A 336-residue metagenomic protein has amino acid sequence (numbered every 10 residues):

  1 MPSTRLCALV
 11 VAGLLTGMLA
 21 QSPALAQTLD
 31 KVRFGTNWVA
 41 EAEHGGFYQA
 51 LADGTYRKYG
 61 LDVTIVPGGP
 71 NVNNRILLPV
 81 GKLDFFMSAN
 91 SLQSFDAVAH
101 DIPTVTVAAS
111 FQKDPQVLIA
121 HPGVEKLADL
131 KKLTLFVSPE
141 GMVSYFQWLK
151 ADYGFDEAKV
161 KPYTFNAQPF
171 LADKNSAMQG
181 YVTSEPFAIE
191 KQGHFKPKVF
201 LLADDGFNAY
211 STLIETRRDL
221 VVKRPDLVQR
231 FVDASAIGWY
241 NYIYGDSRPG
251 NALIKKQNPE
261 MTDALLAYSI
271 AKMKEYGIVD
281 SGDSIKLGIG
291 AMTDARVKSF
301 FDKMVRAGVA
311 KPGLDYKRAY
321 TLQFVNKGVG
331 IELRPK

Functional and structural regions predicted by a protein language model:
M1-T4: N-terminal secretory signal peptides that target proteins for export/translocation
A8-A20: Bacterial N-terminal signal peptides
A20-A26: Sec/Tat signal peptide C-region and signal peptidase I cleavage site
Q27-A172, S176-T183, F200, N208: Short, glycine-/small- and polar/acidic-enriched structural segments that line small-molecule recognition paths
L92, F165-P169, D173-T262: Pocket-lining segment of extracytoplasmic ligand-binding domains
F155-V160, P197-V199, N258-A271, K311-R318: Short, surface-exposed acidic
V222-V309: Secondary-structure end/capping motifs
D294-K336: Conserved C-terminal helix/tail region of periplasmic/extracytoplasmic solute-binding proteins
